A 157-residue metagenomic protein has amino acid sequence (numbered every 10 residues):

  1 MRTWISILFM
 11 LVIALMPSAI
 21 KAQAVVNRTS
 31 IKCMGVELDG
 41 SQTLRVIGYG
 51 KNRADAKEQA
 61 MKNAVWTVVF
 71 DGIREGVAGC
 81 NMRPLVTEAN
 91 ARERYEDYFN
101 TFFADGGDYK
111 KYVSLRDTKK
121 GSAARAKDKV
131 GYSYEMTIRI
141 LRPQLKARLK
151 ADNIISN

Functional and structural regions predicted by a protein language model:
M1-V25: Bacterial Sec-dependent N-terminal signal peptides
I20-N157: Domain-level marker for long, solvent-exposed, non-transmembrane regions
